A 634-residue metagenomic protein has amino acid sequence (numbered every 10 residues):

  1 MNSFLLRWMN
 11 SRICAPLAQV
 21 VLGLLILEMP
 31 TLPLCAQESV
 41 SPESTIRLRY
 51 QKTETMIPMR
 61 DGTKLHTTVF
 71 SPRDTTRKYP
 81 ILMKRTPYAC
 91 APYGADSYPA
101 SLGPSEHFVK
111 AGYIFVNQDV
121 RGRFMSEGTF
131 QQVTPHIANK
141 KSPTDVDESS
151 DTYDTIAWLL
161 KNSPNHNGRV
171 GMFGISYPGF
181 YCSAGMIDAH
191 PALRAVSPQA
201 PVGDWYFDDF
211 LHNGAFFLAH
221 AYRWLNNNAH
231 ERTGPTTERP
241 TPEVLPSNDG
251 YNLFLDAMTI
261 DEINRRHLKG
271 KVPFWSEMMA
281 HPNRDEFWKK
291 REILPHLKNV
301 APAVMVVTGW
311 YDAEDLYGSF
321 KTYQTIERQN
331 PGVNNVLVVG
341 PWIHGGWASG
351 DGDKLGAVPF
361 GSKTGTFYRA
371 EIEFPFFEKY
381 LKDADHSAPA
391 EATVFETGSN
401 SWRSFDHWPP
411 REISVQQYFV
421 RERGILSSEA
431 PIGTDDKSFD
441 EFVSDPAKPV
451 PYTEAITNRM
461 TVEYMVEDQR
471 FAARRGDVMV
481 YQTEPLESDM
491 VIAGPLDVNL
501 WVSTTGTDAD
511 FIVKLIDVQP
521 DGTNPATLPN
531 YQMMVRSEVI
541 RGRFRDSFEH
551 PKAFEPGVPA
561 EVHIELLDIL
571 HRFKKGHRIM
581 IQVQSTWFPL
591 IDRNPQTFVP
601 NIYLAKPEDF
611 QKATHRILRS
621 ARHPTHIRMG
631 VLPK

Functional and structural regions predicted by a protein language model:
V40-R77, Q482-S488, H550, F554: N-terminal cap/lid segment of alpha/beta-hydrolase-fold proteins
R73-K161, F210-L211, S349-F360, R475 (+5 more regions): Cap/lid segment of the alpha/beta-hydrolase catalytic domain
Y98-S101, K110, Q132-S149, A184-N299: Accessory cap/linker subdomain of secreted extracellular hydrolases
P164-S176: Alpha/beta-hydrolase fold nucleophile elbow
I175-A184: Glycine-rich nucleophile elbow surrounding the catalytic serine of serine-hydrolase chemistry
V244-E262, V338, W347, G352-K634: C-terminal, loop-rich substrate-recognition/catalytic regions characterized by aromatic stacking residues
V300, V306-T308: Short beta-strand/loop motif that positions the catalytic acidic residue of the alpha/beta-hydrolase fold
A313-F320: Conserved alpha/beta-hydrolase "acid-adjacent" motif
